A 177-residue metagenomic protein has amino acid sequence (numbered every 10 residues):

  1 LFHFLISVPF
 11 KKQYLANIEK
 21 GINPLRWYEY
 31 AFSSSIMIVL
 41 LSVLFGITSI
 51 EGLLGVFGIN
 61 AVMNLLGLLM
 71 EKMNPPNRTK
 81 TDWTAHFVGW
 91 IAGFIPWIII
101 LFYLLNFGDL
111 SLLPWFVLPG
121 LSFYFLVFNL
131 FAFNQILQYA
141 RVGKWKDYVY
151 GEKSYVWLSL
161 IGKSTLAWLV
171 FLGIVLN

Functional and structural regions predicted by a protein language model:
L1-L25, S34-N177: Polytopic alpha-helical membrane-helix bundles and their juxtamembrane interface segments in multi-pass membrane
